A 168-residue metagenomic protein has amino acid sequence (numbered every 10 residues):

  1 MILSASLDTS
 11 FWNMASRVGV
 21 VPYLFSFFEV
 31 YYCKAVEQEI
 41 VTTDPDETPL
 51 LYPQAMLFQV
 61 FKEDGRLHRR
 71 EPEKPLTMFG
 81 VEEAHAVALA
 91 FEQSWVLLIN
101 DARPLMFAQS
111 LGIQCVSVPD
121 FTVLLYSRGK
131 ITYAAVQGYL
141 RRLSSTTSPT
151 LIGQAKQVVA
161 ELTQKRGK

Functional and structural regions predicted by a protein language model:
I2-W95, A102, I113, G138-L140 (+1 more regions): Active-site-proximal, substrate-binding regions of enzyme catalytic domains and RNA-binding/basic surfaces
T42, Q109, S127-R128, S144-S145: Short Asp/Glu-rich motifs
M106, Y133-V136, S145-T146, Q164-K168: C-terminal accessory helical subdomains adjacent to catalytic cores in phosphodiester- and nucleotide-handling enzymes
S110-S117: A short alpha->loop->secondary-structure connector
V118-I131: Long, charge-dense
R141, S145, P149: Extended ligand-binding regions for polar small-molecule ligands
